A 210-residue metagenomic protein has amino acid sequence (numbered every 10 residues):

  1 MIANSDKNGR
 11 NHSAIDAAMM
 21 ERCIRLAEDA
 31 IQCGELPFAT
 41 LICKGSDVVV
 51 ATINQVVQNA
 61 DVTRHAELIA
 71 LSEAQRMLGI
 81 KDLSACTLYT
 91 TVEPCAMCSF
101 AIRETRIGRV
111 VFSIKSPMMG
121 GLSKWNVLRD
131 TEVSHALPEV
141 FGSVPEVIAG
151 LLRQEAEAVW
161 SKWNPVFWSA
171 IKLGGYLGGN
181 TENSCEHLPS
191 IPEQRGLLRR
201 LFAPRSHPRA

Functional and structural regions predicted by a protein language model:
M1-A30, R103-A210: Zinc-dependent deaminase
C23, A27-A30, T40, V50 (+2 more regions): Small-residue (primarily alanine) positions within well-ordered alpha-helices, especially packing/interaction faces
L36-F38, C86: Short loop/turn microsegments at loop-to-beta-strand junctions
F38-S46: Short beta-strand scaffold segments in enzyme catalytic cores
V49-V56: Short beta->alpha transition motifs characteristic of CBS
Q58-L68: A short, polar/charged loop-to-alpha-helix boundary motif
I80-E93: Immediate flanking context of iron-sulfur cluster ligation sites
T90-R109: Local cysteine-cluster metal-coordination motifs and their immediate loop/turn environment, predominantly Fe-S cluster
